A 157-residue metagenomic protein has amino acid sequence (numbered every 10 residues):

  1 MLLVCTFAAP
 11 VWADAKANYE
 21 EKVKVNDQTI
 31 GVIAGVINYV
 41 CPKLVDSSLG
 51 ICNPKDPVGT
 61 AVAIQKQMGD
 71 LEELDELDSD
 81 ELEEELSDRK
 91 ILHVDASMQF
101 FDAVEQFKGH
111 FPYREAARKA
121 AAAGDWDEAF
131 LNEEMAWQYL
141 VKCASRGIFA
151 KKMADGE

Functional and structural regions predicted by a protein language model:
M1-T6: Bacterial N-terminal signal peptides
F7-A13: Sec/Tat signal peptide C-region and signal peptidase I cleavage site
N18-S47, P112-E157: C-terminal amphipathic alpha-helix
K22-Q99: Alpha-helical segments in soluble extracytoplasmic regions
Q28, D102-F111: Short amphipathic alpha-helical heptad-repeat segments
P57-G59, I64, G109-H110, R114-A121: Amphipathic, non-membrane alpha-helical rod segments
Q67-D80, F100, F107, Y139-K151: Amphipathic alpha-helical coiled-coil segments
